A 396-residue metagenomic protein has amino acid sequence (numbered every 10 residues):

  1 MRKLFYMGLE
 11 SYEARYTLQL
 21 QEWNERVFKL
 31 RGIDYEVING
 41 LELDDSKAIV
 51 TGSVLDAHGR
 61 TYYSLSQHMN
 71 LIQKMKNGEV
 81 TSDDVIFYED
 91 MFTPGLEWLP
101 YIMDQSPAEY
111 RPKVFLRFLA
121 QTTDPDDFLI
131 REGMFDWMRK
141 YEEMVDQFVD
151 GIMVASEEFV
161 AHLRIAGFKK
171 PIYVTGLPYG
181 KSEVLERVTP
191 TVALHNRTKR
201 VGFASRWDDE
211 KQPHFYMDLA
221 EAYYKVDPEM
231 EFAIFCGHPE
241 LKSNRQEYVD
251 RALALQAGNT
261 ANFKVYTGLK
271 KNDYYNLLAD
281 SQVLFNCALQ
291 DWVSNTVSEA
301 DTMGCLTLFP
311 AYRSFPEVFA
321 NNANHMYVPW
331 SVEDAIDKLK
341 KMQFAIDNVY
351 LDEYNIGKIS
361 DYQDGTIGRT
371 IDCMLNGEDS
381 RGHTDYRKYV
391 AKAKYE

Functional and structural regions predicted by a protein language model:
M1-W98: N-terminal pre-catalytic "stem/leader" segment of glycosyltransferase-like enzymes
R131-I152: Membrane-proximal helix-turn-helix segments that form the acceptor-binding/catalytic region of lipid-linked
Q147-T191, N196: Donor nucleotide-sugar binding/catalytic pocket of nucleotide-sugar-dependent glycosyltransferases
P190-Y224, F232-A233: Conserved donor-binding/catalytic core segment of Leloir-type glycosyltransferases
M230-V249, T267: Glycosyltransferase donor-sugar binding loop
Q246-L269: Nucleotide-activated donor-binding/catalytic signature segment of Leloir-type glycosyltransferases, i.e., the conserved
A288-Q290: Aromatic "clamp/platform" in nucleotide-sugar-dependent glycosyltransferases that forms part of the donor/acceptor
W330-E333, D337, K341-E396: A charged, aromatic-enriched C-terminal amphipathic alpha-helix characteristic of glycosyltransferases across folds
